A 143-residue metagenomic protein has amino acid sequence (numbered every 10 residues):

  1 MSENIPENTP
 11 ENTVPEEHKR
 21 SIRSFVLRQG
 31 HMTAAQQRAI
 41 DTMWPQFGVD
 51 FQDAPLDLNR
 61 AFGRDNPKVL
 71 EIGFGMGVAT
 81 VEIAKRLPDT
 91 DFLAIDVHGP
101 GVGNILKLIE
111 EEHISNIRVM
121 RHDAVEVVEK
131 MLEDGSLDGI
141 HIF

Functional and structural regions predicted by a protein language model:
S2-L70, V78-V81, K85: S-adenosyl-L-methionine
P67-E129: SAM cofactor-binding core of SAM-dependent methyltransferases, primarily the Rossmann-like beta-alpha-beta module
E129-G139: A short acidic, Gly/Pro-enriched loop at the edge of an enzyme's catalytic core that lines a small-molecule cofactor
I142: Redox-cofactor binding/interface segments in oxidoreductases and associated redox assembly factors
